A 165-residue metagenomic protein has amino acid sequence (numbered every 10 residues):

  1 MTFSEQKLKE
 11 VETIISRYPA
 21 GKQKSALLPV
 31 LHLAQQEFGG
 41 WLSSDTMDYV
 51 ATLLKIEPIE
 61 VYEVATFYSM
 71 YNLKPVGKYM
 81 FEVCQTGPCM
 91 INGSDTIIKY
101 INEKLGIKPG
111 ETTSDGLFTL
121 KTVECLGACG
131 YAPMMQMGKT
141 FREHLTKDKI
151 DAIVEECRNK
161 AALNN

Functional and structural regions predicted by a protein language model:
M1-N165: Signature of N-terminal electron-transfer/Fe-S-associated modules in redox systems
